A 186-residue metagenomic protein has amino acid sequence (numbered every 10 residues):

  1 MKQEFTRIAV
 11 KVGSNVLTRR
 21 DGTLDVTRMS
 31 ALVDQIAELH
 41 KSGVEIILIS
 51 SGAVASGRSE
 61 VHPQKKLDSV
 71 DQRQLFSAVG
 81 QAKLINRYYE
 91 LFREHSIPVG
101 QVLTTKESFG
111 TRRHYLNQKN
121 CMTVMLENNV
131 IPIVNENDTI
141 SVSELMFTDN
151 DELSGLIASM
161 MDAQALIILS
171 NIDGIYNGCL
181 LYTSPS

Functional and structural regions predicted by a protein language model:
M1-I47: N-terminal glycine-/serine-/threonine-rich phosphate-binding loop
A9-K11, E45-G57, V99-Q101, I133-N135 (+1 more regions): Short beta-strand segments at enzyme active-site cores
V16-T18, A53-G57, F109-G110, T139-S141 (+1 more regions): Short, active-site-adjacent cap segments at secondary-structure transitions
V26-S30, L116-K119, F147-L153: Charged helix-capping and loop-helix junction motifs
A53-S69: Glycine-rich loop at the start of a catalytic domain that most often binds anionic cofactors/ligands
K66-S141: Ligand-binding beta-strand-loop-alpha-helix segment within the catalytic cores of soluble metabolic enzymes
D138-S141, M146-N177: Internal active-site segments that recognize and position negatively charged phosphoryl groups and nucleotide moieties
Y182-S186: Conserved small/polar residues in nucleotide/adenosyl-binding loops
